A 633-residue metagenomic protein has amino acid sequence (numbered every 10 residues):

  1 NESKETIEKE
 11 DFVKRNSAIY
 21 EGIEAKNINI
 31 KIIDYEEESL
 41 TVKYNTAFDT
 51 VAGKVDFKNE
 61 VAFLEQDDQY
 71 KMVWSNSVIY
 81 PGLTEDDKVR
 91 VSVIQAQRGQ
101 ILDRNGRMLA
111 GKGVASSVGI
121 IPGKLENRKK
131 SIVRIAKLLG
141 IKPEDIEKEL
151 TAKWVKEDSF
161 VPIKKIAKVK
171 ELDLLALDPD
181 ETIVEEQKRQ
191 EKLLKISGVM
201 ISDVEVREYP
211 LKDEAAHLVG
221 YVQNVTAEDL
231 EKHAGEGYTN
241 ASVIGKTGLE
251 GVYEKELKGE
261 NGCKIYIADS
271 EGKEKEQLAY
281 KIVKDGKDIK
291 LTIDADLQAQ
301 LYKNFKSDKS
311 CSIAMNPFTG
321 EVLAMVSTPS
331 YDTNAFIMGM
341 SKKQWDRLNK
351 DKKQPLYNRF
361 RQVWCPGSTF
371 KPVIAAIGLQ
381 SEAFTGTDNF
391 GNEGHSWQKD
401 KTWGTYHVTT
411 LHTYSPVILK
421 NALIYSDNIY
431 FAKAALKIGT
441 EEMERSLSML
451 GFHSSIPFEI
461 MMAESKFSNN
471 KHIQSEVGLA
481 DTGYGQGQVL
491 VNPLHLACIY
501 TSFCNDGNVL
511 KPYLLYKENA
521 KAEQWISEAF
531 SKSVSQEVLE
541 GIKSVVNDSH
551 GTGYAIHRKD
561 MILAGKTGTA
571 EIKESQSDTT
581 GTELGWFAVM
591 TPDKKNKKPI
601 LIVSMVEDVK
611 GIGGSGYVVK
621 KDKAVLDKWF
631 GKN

Functional and structural regions predicted by a protein language model:
N1-I19: Core segments of small alpha/beta cavity-forming domains
K14, K129-K137, E191, A216 (+19 more regions): Solvent-exposed, polar/charged alpha-helical surfaces in well-ordered, non-transmembrane soluble domains, broadly
K14-C311, Y331-P355, V363: Extracytoplasmic/periplasmic proteins that interact with beta-lactams or build/remodel peptidoglycan
Y44-F48, V222, F503-C504, T591-P592 (+1 more regions): Short beta-strand segments enriched in hydrophobic/aromatic residues within well-folded beta-rich domains
A268-A279, P317-S368, V373-S604, G614: Beta-lactam-recognizing serine transpeptidase/beta-lactamase-like catalytic domain environment
W586-D593, A624-L626, K632-N633: Membrane-interface anchoring segments and C-terminal beta-barrel signals
E607-K620: A short acidic/glycine-rich loop-to-helix N-cap element
